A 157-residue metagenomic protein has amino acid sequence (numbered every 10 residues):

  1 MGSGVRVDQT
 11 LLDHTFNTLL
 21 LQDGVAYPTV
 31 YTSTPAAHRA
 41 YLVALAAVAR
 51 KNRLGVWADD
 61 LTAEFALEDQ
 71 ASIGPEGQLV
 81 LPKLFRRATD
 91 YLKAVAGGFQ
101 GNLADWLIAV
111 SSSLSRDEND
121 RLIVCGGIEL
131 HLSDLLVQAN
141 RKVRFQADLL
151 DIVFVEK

Functional and structural regions predicted by a protein language model:
M1-K157: Small beta-barrel nucleic-acid-binding modules, primarily SNase/OB-fold domains and secondarily Tudor-like barrels
